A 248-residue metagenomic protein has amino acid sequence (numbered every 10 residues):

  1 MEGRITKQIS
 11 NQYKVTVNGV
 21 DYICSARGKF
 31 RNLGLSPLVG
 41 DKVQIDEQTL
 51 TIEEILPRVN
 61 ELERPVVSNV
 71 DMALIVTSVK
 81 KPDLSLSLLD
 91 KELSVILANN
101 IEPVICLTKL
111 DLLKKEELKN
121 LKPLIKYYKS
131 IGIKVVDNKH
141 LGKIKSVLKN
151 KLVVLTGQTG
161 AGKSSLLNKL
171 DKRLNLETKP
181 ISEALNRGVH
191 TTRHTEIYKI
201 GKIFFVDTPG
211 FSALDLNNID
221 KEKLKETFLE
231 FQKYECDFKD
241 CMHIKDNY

Functional and structural regions predicted by a protein language model:
M1-I9: Structural detector for short beta-strands of small beta-barrel domains
N11, G28, G34-T49, L56-A73 (+6 more regions): Helix-rich effector regions associated with P-loop NTPase G domains
D21-R27: A short macromolecule-binding patch
K80-L84, L112-L113: Short acidic, S/G/P-rich loop/turn micro-motifs used as interaction or catalytic elements
D83-N100: Amphipathic helical hotspot of TIR/SEFIR-family domains
N100-I101, G132: Glycine-centered short loops/turns at secondary-structure junctions
L112-A161: Canonical P-loop GTPase G-domain recognition
K163, L167-N168: The feature captures the helix immediately C-terminal to the Walker
